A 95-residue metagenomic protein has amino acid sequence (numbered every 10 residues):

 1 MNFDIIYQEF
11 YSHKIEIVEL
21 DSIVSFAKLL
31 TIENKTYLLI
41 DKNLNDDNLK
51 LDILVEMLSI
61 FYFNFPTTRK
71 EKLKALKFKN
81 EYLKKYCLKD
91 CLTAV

Functional and structural regions predicted by a protein language model:
M1-I32, T36-L39, T67-V95: Metalloprotease/metallohydrolase-associated module, dominated by Zn2+-dependent proteases
N34-I53: Short pre-active-site segment immediately N-terminal to the catalytic Zn-binding motif
D41-L44, Y62-T67: Glycine-rich loops and low-complexity Gly/Arg-rich segments that provide flexible linkers or classic glycine-based
D52-N64: Active-site recognition of the HExxH zinc-binding catalytic motif
